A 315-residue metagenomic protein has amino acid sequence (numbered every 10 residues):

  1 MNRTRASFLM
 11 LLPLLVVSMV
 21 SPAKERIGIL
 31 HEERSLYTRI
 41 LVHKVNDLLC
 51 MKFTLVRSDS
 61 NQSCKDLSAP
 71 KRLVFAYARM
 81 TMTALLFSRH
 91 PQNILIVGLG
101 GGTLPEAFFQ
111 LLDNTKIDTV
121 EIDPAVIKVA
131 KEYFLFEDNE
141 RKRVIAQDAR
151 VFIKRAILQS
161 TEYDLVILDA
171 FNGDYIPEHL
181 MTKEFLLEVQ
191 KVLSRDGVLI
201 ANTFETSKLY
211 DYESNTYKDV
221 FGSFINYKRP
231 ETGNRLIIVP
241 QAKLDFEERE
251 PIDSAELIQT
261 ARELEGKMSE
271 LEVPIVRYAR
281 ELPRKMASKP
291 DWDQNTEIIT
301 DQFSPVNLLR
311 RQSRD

Functional and structural regions predicted by a protein language model:
M1-L9: Bacterial N-terminal signal peptides that target proteins for export
M10-V17: Bacterial N-terminal signal peptides
M19-A23: Sec/Tat signal peptide C-region and signal peptidase I cleavage site
K24-S58, N226-D315: Soluble small-group transferase modules, centered on the S-adenosyl donor enzyme superfamily
R34, G100, K208-L209: Short, glycine/acidic-rich beta->alpha junctions
K44, R72-V198, V220, T232: The AdoMet/dcAdoMet-binding core of the Class I SAM-like
L55-K71, Y175: Acidic/histidine-rich helix-loop elements that form or flank divalent-metal/phosphate-binding sites at the catalytic
L186-R249: C-terminal substrate-binding/active-site "lid" region of AdoMet-derived donor-dependent transferases
